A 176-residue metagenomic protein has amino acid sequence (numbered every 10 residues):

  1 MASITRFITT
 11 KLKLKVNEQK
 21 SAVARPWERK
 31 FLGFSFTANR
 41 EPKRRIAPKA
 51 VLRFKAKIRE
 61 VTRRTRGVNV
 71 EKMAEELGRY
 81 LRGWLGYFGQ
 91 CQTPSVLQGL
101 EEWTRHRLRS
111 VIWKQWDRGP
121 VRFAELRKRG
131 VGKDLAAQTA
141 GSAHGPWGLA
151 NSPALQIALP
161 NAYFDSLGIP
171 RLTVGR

Functional and structural regions predicted by a protein language model:
M1-R176: Non-catalytic terminal/accessory segments
